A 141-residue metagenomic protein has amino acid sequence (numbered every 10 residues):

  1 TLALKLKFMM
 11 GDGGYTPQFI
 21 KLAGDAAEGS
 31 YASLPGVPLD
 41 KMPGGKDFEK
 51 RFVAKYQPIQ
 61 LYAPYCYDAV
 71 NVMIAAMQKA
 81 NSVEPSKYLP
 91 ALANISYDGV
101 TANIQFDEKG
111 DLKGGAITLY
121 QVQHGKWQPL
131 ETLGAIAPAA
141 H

Functional and structural regions predicted by a protein language model:
T1-H141: Extracytosolic ligand-binding ectodomains
